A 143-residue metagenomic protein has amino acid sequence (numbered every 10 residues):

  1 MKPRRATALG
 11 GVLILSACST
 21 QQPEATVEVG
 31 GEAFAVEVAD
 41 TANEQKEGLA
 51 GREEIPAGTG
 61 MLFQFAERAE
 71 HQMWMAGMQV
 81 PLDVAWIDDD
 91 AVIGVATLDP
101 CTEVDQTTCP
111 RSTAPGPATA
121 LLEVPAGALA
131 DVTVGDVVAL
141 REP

Functional and structural regions predicted by a protein language model:
M1-A8: Bacterial N-terminal signal peptides that target proteins for export
G11-V12: Residue-level signal for mature regions of secreted extracellular proteins and peptides
L15-A17: C-terminal motif of bacterial Sec signal peptides marking the signal peptidase cleavage site
S19-P143: Compact, glycine-rich, soluble single-domain proteins
